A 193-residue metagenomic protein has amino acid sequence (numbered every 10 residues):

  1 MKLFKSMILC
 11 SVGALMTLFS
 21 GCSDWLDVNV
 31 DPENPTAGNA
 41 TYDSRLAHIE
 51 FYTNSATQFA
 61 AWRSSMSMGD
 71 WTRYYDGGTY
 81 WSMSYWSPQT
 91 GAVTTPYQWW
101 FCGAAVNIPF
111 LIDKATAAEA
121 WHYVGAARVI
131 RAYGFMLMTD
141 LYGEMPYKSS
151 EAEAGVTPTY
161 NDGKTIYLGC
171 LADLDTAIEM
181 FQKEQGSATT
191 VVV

Functional and structural regions predicted by a protein language model:
M1-S11: Bacterial N-terminal signal peptides that target proteins for export
K5, F19-S20: C-terminal intramolecular chaperone/auto-processing assembly modules
L9, F51-Q58, D113, E179: Generic surface-pattern signal
C10-L18: Bacterial N-terminal signal peptides
C22-R73, T79, W99: Membrane-proximal, proline-rich intrinsically disordered regions
N39-A40, Y75-V193: Structured, solvent-exposed acidic/aromatic patches
